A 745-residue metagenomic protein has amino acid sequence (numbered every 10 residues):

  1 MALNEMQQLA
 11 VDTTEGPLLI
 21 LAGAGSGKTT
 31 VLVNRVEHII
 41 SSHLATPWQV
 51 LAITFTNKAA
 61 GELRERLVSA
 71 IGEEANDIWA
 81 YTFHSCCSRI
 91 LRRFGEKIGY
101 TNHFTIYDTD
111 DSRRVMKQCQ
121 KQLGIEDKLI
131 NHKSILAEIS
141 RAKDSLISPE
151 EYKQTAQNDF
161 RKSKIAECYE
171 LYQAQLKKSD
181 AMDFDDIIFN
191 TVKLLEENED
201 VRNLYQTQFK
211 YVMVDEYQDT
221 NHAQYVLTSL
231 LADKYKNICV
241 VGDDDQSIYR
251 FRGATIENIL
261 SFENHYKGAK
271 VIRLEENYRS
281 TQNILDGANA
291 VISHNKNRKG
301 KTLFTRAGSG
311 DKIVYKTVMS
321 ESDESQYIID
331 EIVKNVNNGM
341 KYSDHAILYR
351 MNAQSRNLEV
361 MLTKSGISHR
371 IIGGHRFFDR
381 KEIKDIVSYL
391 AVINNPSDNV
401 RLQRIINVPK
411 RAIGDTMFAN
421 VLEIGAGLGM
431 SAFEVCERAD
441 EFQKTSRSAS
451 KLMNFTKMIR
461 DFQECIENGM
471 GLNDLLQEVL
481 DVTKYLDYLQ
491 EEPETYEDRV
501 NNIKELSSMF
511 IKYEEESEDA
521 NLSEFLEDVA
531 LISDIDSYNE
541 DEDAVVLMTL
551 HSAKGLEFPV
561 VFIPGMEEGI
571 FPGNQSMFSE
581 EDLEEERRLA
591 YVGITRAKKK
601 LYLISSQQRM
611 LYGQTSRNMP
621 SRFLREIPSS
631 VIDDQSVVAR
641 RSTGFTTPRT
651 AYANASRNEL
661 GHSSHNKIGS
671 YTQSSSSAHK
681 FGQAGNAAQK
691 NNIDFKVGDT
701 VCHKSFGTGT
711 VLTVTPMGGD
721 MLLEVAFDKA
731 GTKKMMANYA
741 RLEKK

Functional and structural regions predicted by a protein language model:
M1-E15, A223: N-terminal pre-P-loop "Q-motif" helix
N4, I53, A80, T105-T109 (+15 more regions): Conserved phosphate/pyrophosphate-binding and hydrolysis machinery centered on Walker-type P-loop NTPases, extending
E15-L18, S26, E37-Y211, D233-K236 (+13 more regions): A basic/glycine-biased coupling hinge at the interface between accessory DNA-binding modules
A24-L32, K267-K270, E275-S368, A391-N395 (+5 more regions): Helicase P-loop NTPase motor core
S26, Q218-N297, K301-R306, E423-A426 (+2 more regions): Conserved helicase motor core of SF1/SF2 NTP-dependent helicases
Q154, N158, K341, S355-I367 (+3 more regions): Conserved helicase C-terminal RecA-like lobe
F209-T220, Q224, D244-D245, N352 (+2 more regions): Conserved Walker B
Q490, G565-K734, Y739-K744: C-terminal accessory regions
